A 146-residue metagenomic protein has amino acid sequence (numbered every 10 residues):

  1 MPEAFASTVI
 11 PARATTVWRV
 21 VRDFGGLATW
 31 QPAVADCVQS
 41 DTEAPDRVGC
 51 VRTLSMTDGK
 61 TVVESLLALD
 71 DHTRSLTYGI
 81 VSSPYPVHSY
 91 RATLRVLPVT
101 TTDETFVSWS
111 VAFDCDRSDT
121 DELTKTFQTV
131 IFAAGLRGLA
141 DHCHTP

Functional and structural regions predicted by a protein language model:
M1-A44: Hydrophobic ligand-binding cavity/cleft-lining segments
A28-T29, S55-F106, A112-C115, D141-T145: Hydrophobic-ligand binding "helix-grip"
A112-P146: A conserved amphipathic terminal alpha-helix motif
